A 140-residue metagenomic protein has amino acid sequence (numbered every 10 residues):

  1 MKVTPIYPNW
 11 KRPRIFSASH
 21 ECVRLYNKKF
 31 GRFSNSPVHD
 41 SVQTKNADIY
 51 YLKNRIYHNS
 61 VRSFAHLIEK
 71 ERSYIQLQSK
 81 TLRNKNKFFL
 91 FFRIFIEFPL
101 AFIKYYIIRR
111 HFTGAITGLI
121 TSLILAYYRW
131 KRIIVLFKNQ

Functional and structural regions predicted by a protein language model:
M1-N139: Catalytic-site signature of metal-activated, phosphate-bearing donor transferases, centered on the GT-A/GT-A-like
